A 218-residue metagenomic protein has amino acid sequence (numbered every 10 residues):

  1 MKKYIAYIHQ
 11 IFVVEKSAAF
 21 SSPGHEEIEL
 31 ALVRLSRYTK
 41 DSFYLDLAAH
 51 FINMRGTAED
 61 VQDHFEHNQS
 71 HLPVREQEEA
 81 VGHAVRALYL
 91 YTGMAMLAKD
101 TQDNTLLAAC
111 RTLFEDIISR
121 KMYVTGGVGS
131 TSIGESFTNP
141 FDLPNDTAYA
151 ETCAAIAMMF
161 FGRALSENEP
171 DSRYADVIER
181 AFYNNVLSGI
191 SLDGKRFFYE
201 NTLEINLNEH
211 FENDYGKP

Functional and structural regions predicted by a protein language model:
M1-P218: Glycan-recognition and catalytic cores of secretory/periplasmic carbohydrate-active enzymes
